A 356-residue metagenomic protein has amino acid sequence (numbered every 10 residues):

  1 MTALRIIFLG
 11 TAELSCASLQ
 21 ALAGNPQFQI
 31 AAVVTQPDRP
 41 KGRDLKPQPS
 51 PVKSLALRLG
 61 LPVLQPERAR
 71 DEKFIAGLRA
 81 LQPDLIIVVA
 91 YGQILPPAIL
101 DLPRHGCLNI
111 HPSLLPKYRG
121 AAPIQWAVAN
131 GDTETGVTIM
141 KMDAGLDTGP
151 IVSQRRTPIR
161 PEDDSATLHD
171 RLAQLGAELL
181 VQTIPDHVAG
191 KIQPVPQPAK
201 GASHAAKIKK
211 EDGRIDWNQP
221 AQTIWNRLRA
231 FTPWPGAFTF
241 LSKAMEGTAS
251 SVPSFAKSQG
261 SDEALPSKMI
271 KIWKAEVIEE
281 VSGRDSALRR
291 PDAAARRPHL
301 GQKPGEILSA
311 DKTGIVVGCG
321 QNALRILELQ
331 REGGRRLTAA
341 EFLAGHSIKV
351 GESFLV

Functional and structural regions predicted by a protein language model:
M1-D44: N-terminal Rossmann-like dinucleotide-binding module
R5-I7, A31-V33, R58, P62-L81 (+3 more regions): Internal alpha/beta domain cores that form substrate/cofactor-binding pockets in large enzymes and binding proteins
G10, V33, A56, I86 (+9 more regions): A residue-level signal for conserved active-site and pocket-lining positions in enzyme catalytic cores
N25, L102, F231: Acidic-histidine catalytic/liganding microenvironments
R39-L59: N-terminal beta-loop-helix "entrance" segment that forms/cooperates in small-molecule cofactor or anionic ligand
L85-E211: Donor/substrate-binding cores of folate-linked one-carbon enzymes
N218-A244, S258-R284, L288-R289, A295-V356: An anion-binding loop in the catalytic cleft
